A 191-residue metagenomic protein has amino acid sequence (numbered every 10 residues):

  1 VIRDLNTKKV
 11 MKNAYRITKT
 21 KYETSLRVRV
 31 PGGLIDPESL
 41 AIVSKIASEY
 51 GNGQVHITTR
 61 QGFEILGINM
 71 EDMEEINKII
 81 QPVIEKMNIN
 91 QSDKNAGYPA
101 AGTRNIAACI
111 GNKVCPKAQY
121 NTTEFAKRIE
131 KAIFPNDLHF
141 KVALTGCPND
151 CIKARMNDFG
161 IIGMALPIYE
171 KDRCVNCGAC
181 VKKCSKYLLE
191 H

Functional and structural regions predicted by a protein language model:
V1-S39: N-terminal basic/disordered segments at the start of proteins
Y15-T20, G51-I57, E190: Short, flexible, solvent-exposed loop/turn segments with mixed acidic/basic and small polar residues
L26-P167, R173: Small-residue-enriched alpha-helical segments and adjacent helix-cap loops that form tight helix-helix packing
A179-H191: Iron-sulfur cluster-binding cysteine motifs and their immediate structural context in ferredoxin-like electron-transfer
